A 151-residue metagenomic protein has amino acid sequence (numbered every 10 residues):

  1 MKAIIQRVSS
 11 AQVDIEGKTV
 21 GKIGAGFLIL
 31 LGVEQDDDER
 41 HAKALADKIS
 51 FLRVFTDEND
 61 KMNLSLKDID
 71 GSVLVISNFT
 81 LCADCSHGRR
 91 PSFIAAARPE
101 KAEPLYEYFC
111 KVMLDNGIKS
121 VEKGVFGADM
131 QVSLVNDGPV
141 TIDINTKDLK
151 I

Functional and structural regions predicted by a protein language model:
M1-G88, S92, P104-I151: N-terminal, polar/charged subdomain of small-to-medium soluble alpha/beta proteins
A95: An anionic oxygen-ligand recognition environment, strongly enriched in 2H phosphoesterase
K101: Phosphate/pyrophosphate-binding loop motifs in nucleotide- or prenyl diphosphate-using proteins
